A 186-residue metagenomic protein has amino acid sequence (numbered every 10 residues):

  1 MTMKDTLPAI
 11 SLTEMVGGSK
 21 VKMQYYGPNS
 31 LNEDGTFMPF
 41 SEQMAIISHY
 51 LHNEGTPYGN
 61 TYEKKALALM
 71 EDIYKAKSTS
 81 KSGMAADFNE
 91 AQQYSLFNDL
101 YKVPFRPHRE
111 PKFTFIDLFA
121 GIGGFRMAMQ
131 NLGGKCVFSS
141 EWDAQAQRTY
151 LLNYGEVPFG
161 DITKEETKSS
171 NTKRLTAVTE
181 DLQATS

Functional and structural regions predicted by a protein language model:
M1-S186: Conserved active-site and SAM-binding loop architecture of S-adenosyl-L-methionine-dependent nucleic-acid
